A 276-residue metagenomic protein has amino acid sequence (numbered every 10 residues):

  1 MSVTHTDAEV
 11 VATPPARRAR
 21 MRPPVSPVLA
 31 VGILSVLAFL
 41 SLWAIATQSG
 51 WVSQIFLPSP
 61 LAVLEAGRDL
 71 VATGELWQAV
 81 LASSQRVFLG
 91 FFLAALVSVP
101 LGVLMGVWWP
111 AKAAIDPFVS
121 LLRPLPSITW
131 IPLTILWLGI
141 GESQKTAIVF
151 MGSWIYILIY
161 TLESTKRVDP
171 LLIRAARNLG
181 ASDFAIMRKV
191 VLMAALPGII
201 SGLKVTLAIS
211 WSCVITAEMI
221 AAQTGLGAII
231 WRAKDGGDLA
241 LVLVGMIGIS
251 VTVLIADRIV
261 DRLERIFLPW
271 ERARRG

Functional and structural regions predicted by a protein language model:
M1-L37, R258-G276: Transmembrane alpha-helical segments of polytopic membrane transport and secretion proteins
R17-P24, Q48-A95: Periplasmic/extracellular loop-to-transmembrane helix junction in inner-membrane transport proteins
G67, L76-V80, S84, A114-L122 (+8 more regions): Hydrophobic alpha-helical elements at and bordering transmembrane segments of multi-pass membrane proteins
L89-V119: Transmembrane-helix boundary motif in ABC transporter permease subunits
W109, K166, S201, L243-G276: C-terminal transmembrane helix and the adjacent membrane-cytosol boundary/short C-terminal tail of inner/organellar
P117, Y160-V205, L226, I230: Short cytoplasmic-facing helical segments at TM-TM junctions of multi-pass membrane proteins
S120-Y156, E163-S164: Generic hydrophobic transmembrane alpha-helix motif, especially the helices
A147, M151, D183-A217, L243-V244 (+2 more regions): Transmembrane alpha-helices
